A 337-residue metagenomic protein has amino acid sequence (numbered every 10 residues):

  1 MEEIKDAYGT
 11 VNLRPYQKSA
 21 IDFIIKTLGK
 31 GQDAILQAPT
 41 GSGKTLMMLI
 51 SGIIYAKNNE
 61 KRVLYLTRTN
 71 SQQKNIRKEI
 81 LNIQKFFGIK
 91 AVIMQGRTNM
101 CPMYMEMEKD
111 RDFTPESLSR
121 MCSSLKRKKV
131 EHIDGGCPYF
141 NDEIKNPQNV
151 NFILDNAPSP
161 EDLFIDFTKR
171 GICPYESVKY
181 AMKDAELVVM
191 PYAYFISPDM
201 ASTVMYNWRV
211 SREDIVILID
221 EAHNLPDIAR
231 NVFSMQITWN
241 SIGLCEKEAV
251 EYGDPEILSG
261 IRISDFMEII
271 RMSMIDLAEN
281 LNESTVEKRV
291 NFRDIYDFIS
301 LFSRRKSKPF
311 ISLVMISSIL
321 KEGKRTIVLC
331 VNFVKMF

Functional and structural regions predicted by a protein language model:
M1-A7, N12, N59-V188, I196 (+3 more regions): A substrate-engagement module of RecA-like helicase motors
M1-Q37: Conserved pre-motif I regulatory segment
L13-A20, K44-T45, Q72, T238: Phosphate/oxyanion-binding active-site loops and adjacent basic polyanion-contact surfaces
I25-K26, T45-N59, K78-N82: Walker A/P-loop NTP-binding motif
Q32-A34, Y55-L64: Short, surface-exposed connector motifs at secondary-structure boundaries
T40: The conserved Walker
M48, S71-K74, K78, P160 (+2 more regions): Signature of the SF2 helicase/ATPase Hel1-core->accessory helical subdomain module
G96-R97, I295-F337: Helicase motor interdomain insertion/brace
